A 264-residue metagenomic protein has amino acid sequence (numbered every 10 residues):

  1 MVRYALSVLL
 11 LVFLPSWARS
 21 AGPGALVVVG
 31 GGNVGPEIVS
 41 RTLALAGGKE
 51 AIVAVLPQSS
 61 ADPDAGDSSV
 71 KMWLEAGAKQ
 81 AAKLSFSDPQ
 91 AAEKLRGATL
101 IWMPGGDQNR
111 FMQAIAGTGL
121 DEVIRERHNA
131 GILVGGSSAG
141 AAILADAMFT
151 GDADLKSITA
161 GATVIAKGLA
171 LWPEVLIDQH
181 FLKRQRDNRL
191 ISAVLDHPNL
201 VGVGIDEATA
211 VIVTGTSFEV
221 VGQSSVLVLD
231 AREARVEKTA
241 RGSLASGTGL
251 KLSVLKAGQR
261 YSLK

Functional and structural regions predicted by a protein language model:
A5-S16: Bacterial N-terminal signal peptides
R19-K49, S60-D67, W73-L74, M148-T150 (+1 more regions): C-terminal and late-domain segments of enzyme folds
A54-Q58: Short internal beta-strands
D62-A91: Mid-chain, structured segments of secreted extracytoplasmic proteins
L95-R96, H128: A short, aliphatic-rich alpha-helical micro-motif
M103-G105, R127-M148: Catalytic nucleophile loop
Q108-T118: Glycine/threonine-rich flexible loop motifs
G117-G131: Catalytic-core regions built around general acid/base machinery
